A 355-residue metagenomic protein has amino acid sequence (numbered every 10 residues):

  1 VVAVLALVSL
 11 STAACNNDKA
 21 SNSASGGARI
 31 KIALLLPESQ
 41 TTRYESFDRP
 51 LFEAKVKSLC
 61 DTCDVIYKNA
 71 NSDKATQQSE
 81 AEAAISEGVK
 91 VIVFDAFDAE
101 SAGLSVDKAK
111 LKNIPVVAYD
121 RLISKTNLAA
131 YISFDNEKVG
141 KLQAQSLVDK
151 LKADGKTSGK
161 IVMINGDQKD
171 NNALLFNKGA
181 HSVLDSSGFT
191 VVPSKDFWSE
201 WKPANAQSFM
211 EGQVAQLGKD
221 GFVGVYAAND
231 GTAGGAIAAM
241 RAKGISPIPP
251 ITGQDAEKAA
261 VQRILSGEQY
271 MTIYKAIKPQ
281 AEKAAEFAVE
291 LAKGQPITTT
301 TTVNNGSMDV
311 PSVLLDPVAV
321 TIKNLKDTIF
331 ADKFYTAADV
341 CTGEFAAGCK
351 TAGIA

Functional and structural regions predicted by a protein language model:
V1-A3: N-terminal export and membrane-targeting signals
S9-A14: C-terminal motif of bacterial Sec signal peptides marking the signal peptidase cleavage site
C15-A355: A residue-level marker of the well-folded mature domains of exported/periplasmic proteins
